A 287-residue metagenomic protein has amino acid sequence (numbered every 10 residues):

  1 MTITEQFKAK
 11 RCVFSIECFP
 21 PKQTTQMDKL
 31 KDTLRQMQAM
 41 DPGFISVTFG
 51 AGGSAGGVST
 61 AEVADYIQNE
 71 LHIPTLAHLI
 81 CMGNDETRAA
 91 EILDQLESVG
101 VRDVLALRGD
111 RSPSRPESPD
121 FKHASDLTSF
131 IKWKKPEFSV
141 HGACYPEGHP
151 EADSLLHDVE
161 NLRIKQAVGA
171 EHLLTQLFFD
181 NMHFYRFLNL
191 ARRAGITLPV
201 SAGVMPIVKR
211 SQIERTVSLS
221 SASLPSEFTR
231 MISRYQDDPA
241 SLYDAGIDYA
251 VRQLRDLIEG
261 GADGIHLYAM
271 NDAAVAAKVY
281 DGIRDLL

Functional and structural regions predicted by a protein language model:
M1-I16, Q23, T229, R284-L287: N-terminal amphipathic alpha-helix/helix-capping segment at the start of soluble metabolic enzymes
M1-T4, M27-Q36, G52-I73: Glycine-rich, positively charged N-terminal anion/phosphate-binding segment
V13-K29, T75-T87, H141-H157, R234-D248: Active-site mouth loops of central-metabolism enzymes
E17, I45, L96, K165 (+3 more regions): Conserved, mostly hydrophobic/aromatic
P21, P42-V63, G109-P119, E171-F184 (+1 more regions): Glycine-rich, proline-tolerant flexible connector loops at the mouths of alpha/beta enzymes
K29, C81-Q95, S118-K122: Glycine-rich anion/phosphate-binding loops
P119, H123-Y145, G195-I247, R252 (+1 more regions): Active-site pocket-lining/capping segments in soluble small-molecule metabolic enzymes
F184, A273-L287: C-terminal helical cap(s) of enzyme catalytic domains, especially alpha/beta-barrels
